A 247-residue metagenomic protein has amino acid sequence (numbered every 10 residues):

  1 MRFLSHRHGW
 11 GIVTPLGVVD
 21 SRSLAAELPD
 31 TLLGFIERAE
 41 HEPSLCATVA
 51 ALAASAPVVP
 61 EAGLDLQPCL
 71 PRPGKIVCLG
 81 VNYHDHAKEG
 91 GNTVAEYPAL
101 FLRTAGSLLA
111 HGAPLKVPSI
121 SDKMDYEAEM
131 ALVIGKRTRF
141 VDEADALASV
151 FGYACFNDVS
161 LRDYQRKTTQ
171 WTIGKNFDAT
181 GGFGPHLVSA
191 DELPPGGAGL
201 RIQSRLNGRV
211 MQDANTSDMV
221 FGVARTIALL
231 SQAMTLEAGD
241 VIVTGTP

Functional and structural regions predicted by a protein language model:
M1-P98: N-terminal non-catalytic cap/leader segment that marks the start of a structured domain
R7, I134, T244-P247: Conserved "cap/hinge" positions at secondary-structure junctions
A47-A50, P57-C69, H86, N92 (+1 more regions): Catalytic-pocket segment enriched in acidic/His residues
P71, A110, D125-E127, E237: Residue-level recognition of short, solvent-exposed, well-ordered loop/turn junctions that link secondary-structure
V94-H111, Y126: Structural signature of FAD isoalloxazine-binding scaffolds in flavoprotein oxidoreductases
R103-A105, S119, Y126-M130, I134-K136 (+3 more regions): Short, structured patches in soluble enzyme cores that scaffold and shape functional sites
R139-A154: N-terminal accessory regions of nucleic-acid-interacting proteins
